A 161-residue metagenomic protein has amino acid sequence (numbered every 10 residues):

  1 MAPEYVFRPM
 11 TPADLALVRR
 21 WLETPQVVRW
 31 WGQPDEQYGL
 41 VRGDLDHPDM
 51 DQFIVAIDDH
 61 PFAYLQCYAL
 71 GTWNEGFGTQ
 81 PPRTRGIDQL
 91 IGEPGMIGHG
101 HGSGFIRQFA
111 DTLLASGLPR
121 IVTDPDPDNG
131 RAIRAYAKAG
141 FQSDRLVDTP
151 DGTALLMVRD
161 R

Functional and structural regions predicted by a protein language model:
M1-A13: Conserved N-terminal entry element of GNAT/NAT acetyltransferase domains
W21: Conserved catalytic core of Hanks-type protein kinase domains
Q26-G43: Conserved GNAT-fold acetyl-CoA-binding loop/helix
G39-M96, T112: Acetyl-CoA-dependent GNAT
A69-T72, D124, Q142-L156: Conserved catalytic-core motifs of GNAT/GCN5-like acyltransferases
G92, G98-T112, R134-K138: Conserved acetyl-CoA-binding loop-helix of GNAT-fold acetyltransferases
S103-G104, P127-R145, T153: Conserved active-site alpha-helix within GNAT-family acetyltransferase domains
L113-P125: Conserved GNAT acetyl-CoA-binding A-motif
